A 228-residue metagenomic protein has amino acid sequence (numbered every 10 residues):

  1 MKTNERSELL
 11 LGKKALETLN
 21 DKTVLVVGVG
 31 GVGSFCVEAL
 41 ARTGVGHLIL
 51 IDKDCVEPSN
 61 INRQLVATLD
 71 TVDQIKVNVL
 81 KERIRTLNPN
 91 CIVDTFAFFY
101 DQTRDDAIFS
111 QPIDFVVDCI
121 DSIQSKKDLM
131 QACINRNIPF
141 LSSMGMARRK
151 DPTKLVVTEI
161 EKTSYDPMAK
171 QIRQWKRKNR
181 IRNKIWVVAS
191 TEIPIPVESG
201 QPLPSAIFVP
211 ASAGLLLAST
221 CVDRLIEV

Functional and structural regions predicted by a protein language model:
M1-V24: N-terminal charged helix/coil linker that caps or initiates catalytic domains
K2, F109-F115, I120-S125, N135 (+3 more regions): Glycine-rich phosphate/adenylate-binding loop
V26-G28, I51: Conserved N-terminal Rossmann-fold NAD(P)-binding element of oxidoreductases
V32: Hydrophobic/small residue at the entry helix of a nucleotide-binding pocket
V45-N88: Glycine-rich phosphate-binding loop and adjoining beta1-alpha1-beta2 segment of Rossmann-like nucleotide-binding folds
F96-D105: Conserved SAM/SAH-binding loop
